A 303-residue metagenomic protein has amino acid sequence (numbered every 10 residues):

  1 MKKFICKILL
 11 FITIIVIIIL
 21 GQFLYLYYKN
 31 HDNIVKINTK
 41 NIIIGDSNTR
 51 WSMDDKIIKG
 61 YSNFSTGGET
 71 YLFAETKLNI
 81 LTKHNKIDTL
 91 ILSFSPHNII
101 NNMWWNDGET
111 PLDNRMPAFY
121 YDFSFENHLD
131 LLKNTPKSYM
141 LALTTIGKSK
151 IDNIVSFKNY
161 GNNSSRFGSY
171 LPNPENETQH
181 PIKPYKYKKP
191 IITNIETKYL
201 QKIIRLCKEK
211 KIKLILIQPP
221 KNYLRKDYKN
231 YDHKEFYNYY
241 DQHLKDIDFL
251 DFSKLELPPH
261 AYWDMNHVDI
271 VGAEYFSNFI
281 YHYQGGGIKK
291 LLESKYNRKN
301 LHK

Functional and structural regions predicted by a protein language model:
C6-F23: Hydrophobic membrane-insertion alpha-helices, especially the h-region of bacterial N-terminal signal peptides
L24-I43: Alpha-helical transmembrane signal-anchor/signal-peptide segments
N48-T135: Membrane-embedded segments
F64-G67, Y187-T193, K226-Y228, Y262-H267: Second-shell loop/turn segments in exported
W105-L206, K210, Y296-K303: Secreted/periplasmic serine-hydrolase-like ester/acetyl group-modifying domain
N176-T178, P220-N238: Active-site His/acidic residue clusters
I203-K229: Active-site segments of SGNH/GDSL-like serine hydrolases that catalyze O-acetyl group transfer/hydrolysis on lipids
E235-K303: C-terminal regions of proteins
